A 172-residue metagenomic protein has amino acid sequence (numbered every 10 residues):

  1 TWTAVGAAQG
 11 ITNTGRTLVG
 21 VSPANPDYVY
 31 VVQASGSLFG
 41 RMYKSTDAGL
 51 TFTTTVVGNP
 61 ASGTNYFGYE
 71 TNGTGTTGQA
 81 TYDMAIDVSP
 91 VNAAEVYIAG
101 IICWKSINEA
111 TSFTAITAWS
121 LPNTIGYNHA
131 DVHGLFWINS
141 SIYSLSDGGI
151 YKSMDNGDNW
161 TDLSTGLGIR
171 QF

Functional and structural regions predicted by a protein language model:
T1-F172: Extracellular glycan-interacting surfaces
